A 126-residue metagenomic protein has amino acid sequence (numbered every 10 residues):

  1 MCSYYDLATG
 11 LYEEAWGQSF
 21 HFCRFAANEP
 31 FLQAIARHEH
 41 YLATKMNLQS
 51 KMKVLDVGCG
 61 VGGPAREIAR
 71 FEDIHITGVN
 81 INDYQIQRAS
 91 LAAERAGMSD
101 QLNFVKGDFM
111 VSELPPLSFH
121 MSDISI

Functional and structural regions predicted by a protein language model:
M1-E14: N-terminal auxiliary segments of SAM/dcSAM-dependent transferases
Y5, L42, N82: Conserved hydrophobic/aromatic pocket- or pore-lining residues that grip, position, or stack substrates in active sites
Q18-F22, E29-K53: Conserved alpha-helix/loop element of class I SAM-dependent methyltransferases that forms part of the SAM/SAH-binding
K53-L55, A65-V111: Class I SAM-dependent methyltransferase SAM/SAH-binding core
G58: Conserved S-adenosyl-L-methionine
V61: Conserved SAM/SAH-binding loop
M110-I124: A short acidic, Gly/Pro-enriched loop at the edge of an enzyme's catalytic core that lines a small-molecule cofactor
